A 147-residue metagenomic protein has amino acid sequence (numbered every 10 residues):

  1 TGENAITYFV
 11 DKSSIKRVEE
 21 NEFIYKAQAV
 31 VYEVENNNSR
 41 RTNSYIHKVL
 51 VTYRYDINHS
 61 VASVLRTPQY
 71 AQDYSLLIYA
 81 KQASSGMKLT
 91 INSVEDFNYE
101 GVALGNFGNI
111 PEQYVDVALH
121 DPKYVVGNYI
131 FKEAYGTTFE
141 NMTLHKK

Functional and structural regions predicted by a protein language model:
T1-K147: N-terminal secretory-pathway/extracellular module detecting exported/lumenal segments and adjacent signal-anchor/first
